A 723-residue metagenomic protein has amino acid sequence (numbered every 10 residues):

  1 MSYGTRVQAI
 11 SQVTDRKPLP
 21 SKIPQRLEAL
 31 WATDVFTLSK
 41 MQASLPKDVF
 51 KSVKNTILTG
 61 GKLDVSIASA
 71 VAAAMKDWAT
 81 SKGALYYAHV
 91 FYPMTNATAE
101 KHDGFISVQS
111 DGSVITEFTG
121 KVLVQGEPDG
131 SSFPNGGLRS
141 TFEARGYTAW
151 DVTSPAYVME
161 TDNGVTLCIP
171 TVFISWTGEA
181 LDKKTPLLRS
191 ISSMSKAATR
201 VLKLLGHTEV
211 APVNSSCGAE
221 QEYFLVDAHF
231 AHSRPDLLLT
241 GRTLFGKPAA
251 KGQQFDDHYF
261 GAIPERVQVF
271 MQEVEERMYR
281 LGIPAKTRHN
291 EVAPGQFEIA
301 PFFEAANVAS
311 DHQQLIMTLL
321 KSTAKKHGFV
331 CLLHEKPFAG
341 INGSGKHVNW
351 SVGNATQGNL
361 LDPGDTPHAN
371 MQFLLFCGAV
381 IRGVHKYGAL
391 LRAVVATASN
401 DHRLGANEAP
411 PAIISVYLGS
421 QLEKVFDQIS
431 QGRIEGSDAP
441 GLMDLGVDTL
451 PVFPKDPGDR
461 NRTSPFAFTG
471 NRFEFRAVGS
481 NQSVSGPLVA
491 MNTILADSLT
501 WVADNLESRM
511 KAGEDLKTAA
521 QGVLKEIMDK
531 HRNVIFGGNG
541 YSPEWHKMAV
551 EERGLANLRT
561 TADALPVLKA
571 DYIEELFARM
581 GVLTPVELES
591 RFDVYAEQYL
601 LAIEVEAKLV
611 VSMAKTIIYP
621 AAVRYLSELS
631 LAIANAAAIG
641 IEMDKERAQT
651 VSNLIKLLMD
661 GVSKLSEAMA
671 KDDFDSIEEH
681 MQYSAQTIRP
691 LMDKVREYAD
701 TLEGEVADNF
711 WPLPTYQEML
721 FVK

Functional and structural regions predicted by a protein language model:
S2-F50, D64, G146-W150, P155-C168 (+2 more regions): Catalytic pocket of metal/acid-base enzymes, prominently hydrolases
R26-T37, T56-L58, G178, A250-Y259: Gly-rich Lys/Arg/Thr-decorated short loops/hinges at beta-loop-alpha junctions or inter-strand turns that position
L30-A144: Active-site core of metal-dependent hydrolases
I67, F91, T119, P301-F303 (+5 more regions): Active-site proximal loops enriched in glycine and acidic residues that flank catalytic Cys/His/Asp and coordinate
I67-V71, F91-P93, K121-V122, F173 (+4 more regions): Active-site-proximal loop/turn and secondary-structure-junction residues that shape catalytic pockets, frequently
N96-S113, P128-S131, R234-D236, T240-T243 (+4 more regions): Short linear, low-complexity motifs centered on an aromatic residue
A144-L333, N342-G345, V352-Y595: Glycine-rich, acidic/polar active-site loops that bind/position phosphate-bearing ligands
L524-K723: C-terminal amphipathic alpha-helical interaction region
